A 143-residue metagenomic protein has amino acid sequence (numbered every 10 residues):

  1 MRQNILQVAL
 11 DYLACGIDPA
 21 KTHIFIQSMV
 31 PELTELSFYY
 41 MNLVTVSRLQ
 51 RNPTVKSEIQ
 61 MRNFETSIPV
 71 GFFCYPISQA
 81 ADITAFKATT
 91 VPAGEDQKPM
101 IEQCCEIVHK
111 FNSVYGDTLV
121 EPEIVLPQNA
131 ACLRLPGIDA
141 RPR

Functional and structural regions predicted by a protein language model:
M1-A81: N-terminal Rossmann-like or analogous alpha/beta NTP/dinucleotide-binding catalytic cores that position adenine
K56-R143: Active-site cores that bind ATP or allylic diphosphates and position pyrophosphate for catalysis
